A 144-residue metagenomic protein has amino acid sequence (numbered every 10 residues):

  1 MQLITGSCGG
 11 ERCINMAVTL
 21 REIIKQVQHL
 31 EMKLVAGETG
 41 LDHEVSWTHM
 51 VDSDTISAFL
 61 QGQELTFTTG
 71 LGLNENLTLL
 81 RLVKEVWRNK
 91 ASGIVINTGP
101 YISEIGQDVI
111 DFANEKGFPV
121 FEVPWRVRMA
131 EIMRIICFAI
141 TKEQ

Functional and structural regions predicted by a protein language model:
M1-Q144: Alpha-helical/coil-rich non-catalytic "connector" segments in signaling and regulatory proteins
